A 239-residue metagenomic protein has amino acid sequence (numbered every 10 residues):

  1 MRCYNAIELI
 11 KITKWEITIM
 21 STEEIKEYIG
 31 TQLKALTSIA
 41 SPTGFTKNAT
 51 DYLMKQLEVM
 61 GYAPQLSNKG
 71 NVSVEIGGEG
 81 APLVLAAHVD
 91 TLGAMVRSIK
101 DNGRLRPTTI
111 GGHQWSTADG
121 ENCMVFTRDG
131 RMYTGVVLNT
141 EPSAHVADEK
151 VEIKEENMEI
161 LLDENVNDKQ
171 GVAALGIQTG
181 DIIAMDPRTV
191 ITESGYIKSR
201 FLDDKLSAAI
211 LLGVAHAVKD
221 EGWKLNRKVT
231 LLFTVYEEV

Functional and structural regions predicted by a protein language model:
R2-V239: N-terminal hydrophobic/helix-forming segments and targeting peptides
